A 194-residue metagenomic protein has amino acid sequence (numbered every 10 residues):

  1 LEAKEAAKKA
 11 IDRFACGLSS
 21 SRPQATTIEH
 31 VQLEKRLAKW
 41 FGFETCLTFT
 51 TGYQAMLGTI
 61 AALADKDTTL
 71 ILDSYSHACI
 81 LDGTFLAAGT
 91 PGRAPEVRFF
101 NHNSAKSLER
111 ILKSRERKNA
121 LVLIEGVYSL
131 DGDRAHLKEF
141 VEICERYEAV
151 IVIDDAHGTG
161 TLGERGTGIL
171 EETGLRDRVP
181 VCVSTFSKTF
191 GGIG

Functional and structural regions predicted by a protein language model:
K4-T51: Conserved N-terminal alpha-helix of the aminotransferase class I/II PLP-enzyme fold
P23-T27, A78, A105-K106, V127-D131 (+1 more regions): Short, small-residue-enriched loops and turns at beta-alpha junctions that line or gate enzyme active sites
T48, Y53-T59, C79-I80, T159-L162 (+1 more regions): Short glycine/serine/threonine-rich phosphate/pyrophosphate-binding segments that cradle anionic phosphate groups
T51, L72-G89: Substrate-binding/gating loop at the entrance of the active-site cleft, primarily in PLP-dependent aminotransferase-like
I60-A78: Conserved PLP-anchoring active-site segment centered on the Schiff-base-forming lysine
P95-I153: Active-site phosphate-binding strand-loop segment of PLP-dependent enzymes
E171-G194: Active-site PLP attachment segment
